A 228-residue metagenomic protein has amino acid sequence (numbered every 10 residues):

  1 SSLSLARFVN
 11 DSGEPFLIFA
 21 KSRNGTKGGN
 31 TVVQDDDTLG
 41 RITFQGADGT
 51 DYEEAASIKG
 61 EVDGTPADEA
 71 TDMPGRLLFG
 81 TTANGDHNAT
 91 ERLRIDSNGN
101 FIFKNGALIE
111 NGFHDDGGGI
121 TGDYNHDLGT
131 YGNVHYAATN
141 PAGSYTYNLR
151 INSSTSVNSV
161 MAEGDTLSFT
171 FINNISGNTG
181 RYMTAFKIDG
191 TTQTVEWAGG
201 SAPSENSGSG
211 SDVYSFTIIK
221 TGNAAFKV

Functional and structural regions predicted by a protein language model:
S1, S97-N100, K104-G106: Register-specific beta-strand positions within repetitive beta-rich fiber domains
S1-N88, A107-D123, D127-N133, A137-S156 (+1 more regions): Self-maturation zones of extracellular/virion spikes and adhesins
G40, A56, L77, G99 (+2 more regions): Residue-level detector of short, conserved catalytic/binding motifs and their immediate flanks
G60, A83, G99, K187-G190: A short beta-strand motif that forms part of the nucleic acid-binding face of small beta-barrel RNA-binding folds
E61-A67, D96, T217-T221: Short beta-strand micro-motifs enriched in acidic
N98, Y131, G208-S211: Tight coil/turn sites that cap or link beta-strands
T139-V228: Acidic, glycine/polar-enriched metal-coordinating patches/loops that mediate binding to polyanionic ligands
